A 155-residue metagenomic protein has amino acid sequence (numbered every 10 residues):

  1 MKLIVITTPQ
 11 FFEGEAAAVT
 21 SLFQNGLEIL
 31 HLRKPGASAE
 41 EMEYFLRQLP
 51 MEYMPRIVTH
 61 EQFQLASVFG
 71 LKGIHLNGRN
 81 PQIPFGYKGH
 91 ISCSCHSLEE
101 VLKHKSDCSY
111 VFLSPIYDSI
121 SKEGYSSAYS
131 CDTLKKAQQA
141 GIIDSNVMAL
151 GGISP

Functional and structural regions predicted by a protein language model:
M1-Y110, K136-Q139, I143-S145, I153-P155: Conserved N-terminal beta1-alpha1 strand-loop-helix module at the mouth
P9, L113-S114, K122: Generic secondary-structure boundary/loop-capping signal
A66, Y117-E123: A short acidic, helix-capping loop that chelates divalent metal ions and anchors anionic groups
S109-Y117: Non-cysteine beta-strand/loop elements that form the S-adenosyl-L-methionine
I116-S119, I153-P155: Short Gly/Pro-enriched loop/turn and capping motifs at secondary-structure junctions
S126: Recognition helix of helix-turn-helix/homeodomain-like DNA-binding domains that insert into the DNA major groove
Y129-K136: Glycine-rich S-adenosyl-L-methionine
L150: Short hydrophobic "strand-cap" motifs at the C-terminus of beta-strands
